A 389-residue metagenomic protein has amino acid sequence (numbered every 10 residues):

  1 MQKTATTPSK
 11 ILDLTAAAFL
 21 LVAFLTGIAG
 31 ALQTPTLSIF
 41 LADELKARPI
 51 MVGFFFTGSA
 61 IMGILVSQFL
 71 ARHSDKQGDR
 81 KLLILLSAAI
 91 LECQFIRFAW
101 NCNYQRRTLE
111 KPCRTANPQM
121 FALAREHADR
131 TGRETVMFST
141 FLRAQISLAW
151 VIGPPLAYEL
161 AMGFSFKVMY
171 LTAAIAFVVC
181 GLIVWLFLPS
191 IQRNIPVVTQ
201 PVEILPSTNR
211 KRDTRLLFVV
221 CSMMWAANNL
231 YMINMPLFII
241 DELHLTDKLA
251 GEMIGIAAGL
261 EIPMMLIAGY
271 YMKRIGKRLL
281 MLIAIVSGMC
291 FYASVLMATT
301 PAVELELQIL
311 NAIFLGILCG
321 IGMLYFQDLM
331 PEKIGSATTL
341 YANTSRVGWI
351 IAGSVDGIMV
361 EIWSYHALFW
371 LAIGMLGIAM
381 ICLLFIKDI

Functional and structural regions predicted by a protein language model:
M1-D13, P189-C221: Juxtamembrane intracellular "pre-TM" segments in multi-pass secondary transporters
A5-A60, N228-E242: Helix-loop boundary and gating motifs at the non-cytosolic
F24, N101-Q119, S222, V303-I317: Hydrophobic core of transmembrane alpha-helices in multi-pass small-molecule transporters, especially MFS/SLC-type
L65-D79, A161, M264-G276, V360: Helix-to-loop junctions at the C-terminal end of transmembrane segments in multipass secondary transporters
L82-I96, A174, L279-S294, W370-I373: Structural signature of the two symmetry-related core transmembrane helices
T108-A144: Cytoplasmic helix-loop-helix junction between adjacent transmembrane helices in 12-TM secondary transporters
R278-G322: C-terminal transmembrane helical hairpin of 12-TM major facilitator-type secondary transporters
E332-I362: A late C-terminal transmembrane helix in Major Facilitator Superfamily
